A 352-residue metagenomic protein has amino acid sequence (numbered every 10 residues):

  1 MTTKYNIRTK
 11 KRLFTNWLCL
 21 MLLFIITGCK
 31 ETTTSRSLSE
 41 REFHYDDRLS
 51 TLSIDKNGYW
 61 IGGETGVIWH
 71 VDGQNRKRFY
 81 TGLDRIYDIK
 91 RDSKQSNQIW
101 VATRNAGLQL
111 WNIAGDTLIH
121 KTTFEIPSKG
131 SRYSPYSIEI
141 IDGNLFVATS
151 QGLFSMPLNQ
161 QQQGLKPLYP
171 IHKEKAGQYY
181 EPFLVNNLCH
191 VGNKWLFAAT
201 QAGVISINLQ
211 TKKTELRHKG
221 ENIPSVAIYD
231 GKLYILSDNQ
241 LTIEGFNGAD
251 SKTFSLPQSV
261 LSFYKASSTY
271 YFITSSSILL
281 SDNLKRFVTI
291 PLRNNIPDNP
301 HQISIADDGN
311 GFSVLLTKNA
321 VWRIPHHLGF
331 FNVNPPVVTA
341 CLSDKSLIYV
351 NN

Functional and structural regions predicted by a protein language model:
M1-R12: N-terminal secretory signal peptides that target proteins for export/translocation
I26-G28: C-terminal motif of bacterial Sec signal peptides marking the signal peptidase cleavage site
K30-T32: Bacterial signal peptide processing site
T34-I54, R78-K94, T122-I140, P167-V191 (+4 more regions): Short coil-to-beta transitions that initiate beta-strands within beta-rich domains
Y59-I61, Q98-W100, N144-V147, W195-F197 (+4 more regions): Conserved beta-propeller blade signature
E64-I68, R104-L108, Q151-F154, Q201-I205 (+3 more regions): Loop/turn residues immediately N-terminal
V71-N75, N112-D116, P157-Q161, N208-K212 (+3 more regions): Short loop/turn segments that connect beta-strands within beta-propeller blades
S93, D116-T117, S268, S277 (+1 more regions): Coil residues (strongly favoring Ser/Thr
